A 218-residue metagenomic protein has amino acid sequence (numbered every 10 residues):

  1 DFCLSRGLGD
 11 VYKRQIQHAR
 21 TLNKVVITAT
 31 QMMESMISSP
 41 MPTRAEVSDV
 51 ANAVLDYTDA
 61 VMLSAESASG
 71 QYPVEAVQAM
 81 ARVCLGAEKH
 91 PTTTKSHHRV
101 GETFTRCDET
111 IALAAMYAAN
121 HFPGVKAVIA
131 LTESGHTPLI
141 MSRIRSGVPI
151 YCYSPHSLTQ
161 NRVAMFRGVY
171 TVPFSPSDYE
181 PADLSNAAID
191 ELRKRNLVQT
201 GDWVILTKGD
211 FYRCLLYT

Functional and structural regions predicted by a protein language model:
D1-Y12, Y217: Single conserved hydrophobic/aromatic residue that forms the stacking wall/gate of nucleotide- or nucleobase-binding
V26-A29, V61-L63: Hydrophobic faces of well-ordered beta-strands that scaffold small-molecule active sites in alpha/beta enzyme cores
Q31, A53, M141: Conserved, mostly hydrophobic/aromatic
I37-N52: Catalytic cores of alpha/beta
V50-Y72: Glycine-rich phosphate-binding active-site loops on the catalytic face of alpha/beta enzymes
M80-M116: Long, charged amphipathic helices and adjacent flexible linkers at domain junctions
T137-L139, R145-L184: Nucleotide-binding motor/catalytic cores of P-loop/tubulin-like NTPases across gene-expression machines
T200-G201, L206-T207: C-terminal binding/interaction regions
